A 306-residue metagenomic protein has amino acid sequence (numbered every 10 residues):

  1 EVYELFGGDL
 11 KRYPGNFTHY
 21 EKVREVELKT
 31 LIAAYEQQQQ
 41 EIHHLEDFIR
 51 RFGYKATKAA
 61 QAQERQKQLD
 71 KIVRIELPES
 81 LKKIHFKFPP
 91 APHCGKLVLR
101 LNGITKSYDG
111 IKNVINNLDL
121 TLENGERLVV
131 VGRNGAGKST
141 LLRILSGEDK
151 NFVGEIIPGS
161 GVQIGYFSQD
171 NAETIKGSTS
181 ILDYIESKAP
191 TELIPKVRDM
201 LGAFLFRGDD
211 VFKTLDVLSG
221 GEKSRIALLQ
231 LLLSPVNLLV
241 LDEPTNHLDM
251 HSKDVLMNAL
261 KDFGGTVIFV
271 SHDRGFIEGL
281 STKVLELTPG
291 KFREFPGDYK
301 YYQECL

Functional and structural regions predicted by a protein language model:
E1-Y35, K82, A91-L306: ABC ATP-binding cassette signature C-motif
V23-P78: Intracellular alpha-helical coupling/juxtamembrane segments of multi-pass membrane proteins
F86-F88: Post-kinase regulatory C-tail/linker adjacent to protein kinase catalytic domains
